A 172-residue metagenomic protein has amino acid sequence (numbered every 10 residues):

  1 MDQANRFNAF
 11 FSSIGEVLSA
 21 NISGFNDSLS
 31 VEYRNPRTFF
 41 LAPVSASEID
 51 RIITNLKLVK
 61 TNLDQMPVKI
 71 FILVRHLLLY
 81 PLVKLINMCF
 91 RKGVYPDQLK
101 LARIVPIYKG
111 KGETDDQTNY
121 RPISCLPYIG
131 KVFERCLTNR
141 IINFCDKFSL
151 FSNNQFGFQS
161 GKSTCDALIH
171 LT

Functional and structural regions predicted by a protein language model:
M1, N62, S124, S163-T164: Secondary-structure junction/capping motif
M1-T118, V132: Surface-exposed loop/turn segments and immediately adjacent short secondary-structure elements within folded domains
F10, R103-P106, S124, G157 (+1 more regions): Generic structural signal for residues positioned in beta-strands
V68, I72, G161-C165, I169: An alpha-helix initiation/capping motif
L101, K147-N154: A short alpha-helix capping/helix-loop junction motif
T118-K147, T164-T172: Conserved pre-motif C helix in the palm subdomain of viral-like polymerases
N153-K162: Short amphipathic helix-turn segment from helical bundle oligomerization domains, prototypically the retroelement Gag
